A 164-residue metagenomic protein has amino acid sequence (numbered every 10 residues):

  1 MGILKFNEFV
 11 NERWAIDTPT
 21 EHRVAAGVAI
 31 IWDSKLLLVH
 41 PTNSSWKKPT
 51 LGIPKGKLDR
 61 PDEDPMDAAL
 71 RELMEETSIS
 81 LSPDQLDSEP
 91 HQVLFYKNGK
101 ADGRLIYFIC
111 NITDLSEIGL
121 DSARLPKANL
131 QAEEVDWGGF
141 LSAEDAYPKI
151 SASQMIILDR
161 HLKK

Functional and structural regions predicted by a protein language model:
M1-R13: Short acidic, low-complexity intrinsically disordered linear motifs used for protein-protein interactions
I3-F6, I53, A152: Generic N-terminal leader/processing signal
L4, V24, D102-I106: Residues at beta-strand starts and edge strands
N7, I31, P83-L86: Assembly/interface hotspot detector across virion components, adhesins/toxins, and nucleic-acid enzymes
N11-P54: N-terminal strand-loop-strand
G56-S153: Unchanged
I150-K164: Charged phosphate-binding loop/patch that engages nucleotide di/tri-phosphates or the phosphate backbone of nucleic
